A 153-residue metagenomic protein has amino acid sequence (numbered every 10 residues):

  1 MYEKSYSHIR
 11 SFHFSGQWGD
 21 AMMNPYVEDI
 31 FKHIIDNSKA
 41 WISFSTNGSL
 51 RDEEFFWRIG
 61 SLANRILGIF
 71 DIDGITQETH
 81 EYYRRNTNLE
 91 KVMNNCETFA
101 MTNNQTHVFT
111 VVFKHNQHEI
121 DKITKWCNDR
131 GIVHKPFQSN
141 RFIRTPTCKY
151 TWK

Functional and structural regions predicted by a protein language model:
M1-G16, M23-I143: Radical SAM/AdoMet-radical enzyme domain recognition
C148-W152: PAPS-dependent sulfotransferase catalytic core
